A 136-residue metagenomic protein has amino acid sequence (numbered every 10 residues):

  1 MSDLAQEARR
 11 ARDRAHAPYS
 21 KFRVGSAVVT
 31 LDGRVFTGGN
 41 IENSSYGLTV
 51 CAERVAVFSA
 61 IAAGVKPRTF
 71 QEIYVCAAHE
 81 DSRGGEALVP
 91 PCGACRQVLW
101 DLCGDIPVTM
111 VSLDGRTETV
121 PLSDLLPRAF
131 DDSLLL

Functional and structural regions predicted by a protein language model:
S2-A17: Short, basic/aromatic recognition patches
D3, R23, R68-T69: Alpha-helix N-cap and coil->helix boundary residues
Y19-K21: Short solvent-exposed loop/turn micro-motifs enriched in small/polar/acidic residues
R23-T30: Short beta-strand scaffold segments in enzyme catalytic cores
T37-L134: Zn2+-dependent cytidine deaminase-like catalytic core
